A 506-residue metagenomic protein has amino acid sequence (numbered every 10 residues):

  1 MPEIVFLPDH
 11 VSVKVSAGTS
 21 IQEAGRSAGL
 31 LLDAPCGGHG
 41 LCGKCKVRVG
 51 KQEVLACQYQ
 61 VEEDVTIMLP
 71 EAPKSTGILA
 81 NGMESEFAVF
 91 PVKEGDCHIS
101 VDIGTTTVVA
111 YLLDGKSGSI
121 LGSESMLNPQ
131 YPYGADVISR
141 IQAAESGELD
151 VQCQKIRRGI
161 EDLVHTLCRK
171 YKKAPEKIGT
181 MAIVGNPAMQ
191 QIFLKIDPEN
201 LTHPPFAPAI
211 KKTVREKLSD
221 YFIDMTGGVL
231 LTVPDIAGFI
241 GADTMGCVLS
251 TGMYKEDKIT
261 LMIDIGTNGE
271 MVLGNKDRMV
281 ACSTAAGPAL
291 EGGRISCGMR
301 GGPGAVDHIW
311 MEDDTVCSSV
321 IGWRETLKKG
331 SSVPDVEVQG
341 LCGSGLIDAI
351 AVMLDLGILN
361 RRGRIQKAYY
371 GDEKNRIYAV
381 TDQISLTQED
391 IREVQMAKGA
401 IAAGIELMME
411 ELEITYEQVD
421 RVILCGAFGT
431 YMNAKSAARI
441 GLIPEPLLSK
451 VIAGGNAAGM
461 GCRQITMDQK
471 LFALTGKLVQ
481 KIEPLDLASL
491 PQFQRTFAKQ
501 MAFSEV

Functional and structural regions predicted by a protein language model:
I4, A72-N81, L230-M245, Q464-V506: Acidic, glycine/GT-rich loop-and beta-edge segments that sit at the periphery of enzyme/chaperone cores
L31-E63: Local cysteine-cluster metal-coordination motifs and their immediate loop/turn environment, predominantly Fe-S cluster
K51-V101, V108, G179: Fe-S ferredoxin-like electron-transfer domains and their immediately adjacent linker/connector regions across
A110, G118-D136, N200-T213, G246 (+3 more regions): Glycine-rich phosphate-binding loop of actin/hexokinase-like ATP-binding domains
P129-K170, R294, A305-W310, E393-M396 (+1 more regions): N-terminal phosphate-binding loop and adjacent alpha-helix
D136, I178, I192-G246, L290-R294: Glycine-rich phosphate-binding loop and adjoining helix at the ATP-binding site of ATP-dependent phosphoryl-transfer
G159-K170, T244-C247, T251, Q395-E417: Phosphate/ATP-binding catalytic cores across multiple sugar-kinase/actin-like superfamilies, primarily ASKHA
N275-D277, I414-L478: Catalytic phosphate/nucleotide-handling subdomain of diverse soluble enzymes
